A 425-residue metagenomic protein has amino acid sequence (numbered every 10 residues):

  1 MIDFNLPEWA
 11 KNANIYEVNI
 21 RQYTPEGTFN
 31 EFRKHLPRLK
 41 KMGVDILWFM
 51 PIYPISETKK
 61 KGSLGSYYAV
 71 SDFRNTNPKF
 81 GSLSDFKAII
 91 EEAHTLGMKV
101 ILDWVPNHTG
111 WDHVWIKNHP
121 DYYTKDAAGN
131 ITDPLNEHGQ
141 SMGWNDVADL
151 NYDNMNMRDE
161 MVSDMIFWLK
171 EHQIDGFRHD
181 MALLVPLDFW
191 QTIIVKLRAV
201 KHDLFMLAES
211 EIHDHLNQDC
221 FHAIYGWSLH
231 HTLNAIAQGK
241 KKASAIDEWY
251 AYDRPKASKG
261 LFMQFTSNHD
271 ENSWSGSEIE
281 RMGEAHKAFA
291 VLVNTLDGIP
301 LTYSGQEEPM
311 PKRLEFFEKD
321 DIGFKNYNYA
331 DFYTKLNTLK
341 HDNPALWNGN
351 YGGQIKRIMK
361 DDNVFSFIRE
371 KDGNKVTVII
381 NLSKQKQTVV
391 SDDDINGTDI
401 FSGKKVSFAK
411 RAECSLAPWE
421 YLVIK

Functional and structural regions predicted by a protein language model:
M1-W48, P54, K87, E92 (+5 more regions): Carbohydrate-interacting/catalytic domains
I2-N14, R21-G27, P37-D45, P51-H172 (+1 more regions): Substrate-binding/active-site clefts of carbohydrate-active enzymes
N14-Y16, L47-F49, V100-L102, F177 (+3 more regions): Hydrophobic faces of well-ordered beta-strands that scaffold small-molecule active sites in alpha/beta enzyme cores
F32, F86, R158-M161, W190 (+2 more regions): Aromatic/hydrophobic pocket-lining residues that form the small-molecule binding cavity in soluble enzyme cores
W48-K61, D103-D112, D180-P186, E209-D214 (+1 more regions): Short, solvent-exposed turn/loop segments enriched in Gly/Ser/Thr/Pro and often Arg
D180-F262, L292, P309-L339, P344 (+2 more regions): Active-site-proximal helices and loops of the catalytic beta/alpha 8
A257-E280: Active-site clefts of carbohydrate-active enzymes
A290-E308: Conserved short secondary-structure transition element at the edge of the structured enzyme core that lines
